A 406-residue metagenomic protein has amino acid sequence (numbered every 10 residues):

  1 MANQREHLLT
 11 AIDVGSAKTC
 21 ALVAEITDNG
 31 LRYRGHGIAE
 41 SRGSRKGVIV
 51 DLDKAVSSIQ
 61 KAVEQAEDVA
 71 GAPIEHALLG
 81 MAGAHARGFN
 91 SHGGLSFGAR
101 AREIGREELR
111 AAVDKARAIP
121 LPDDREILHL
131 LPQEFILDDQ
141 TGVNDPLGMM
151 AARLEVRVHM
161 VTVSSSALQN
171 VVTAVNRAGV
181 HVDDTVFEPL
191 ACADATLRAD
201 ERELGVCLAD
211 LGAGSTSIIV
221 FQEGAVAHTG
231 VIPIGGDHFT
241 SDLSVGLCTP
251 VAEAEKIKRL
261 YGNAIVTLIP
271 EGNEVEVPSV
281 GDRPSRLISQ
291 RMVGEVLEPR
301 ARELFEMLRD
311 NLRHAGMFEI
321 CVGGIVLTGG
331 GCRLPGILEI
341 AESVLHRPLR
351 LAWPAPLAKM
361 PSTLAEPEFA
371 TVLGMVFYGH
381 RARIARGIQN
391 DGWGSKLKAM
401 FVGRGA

Functional and structural regions predicted by a protein language model:
M1-S16, L22-L208, A225-V226, G236 (+7 more regions): Nucleotide/phosphate-binding catalytic cleft detector across ATP-hydrolyzing and phosphate-transferring enzymes
A17, G214: Conserved Rossmann-like nucleotide-cofactor binding loop
M81-A86, A213, G329-G330: Core structural elements
G205-C207, I219, G224-A227, V231 (+2 more regions): Conserved structured catalytic cores and adjacent interaction surfaces of nucleotide-binding/hydrolyzing enzymes
L308, L327, M375: Hydrophobic, well-ordered secondary-structure elements that form the walls of internal hydrophobic environments
V322-G323, L327-G329, I337: Helical hairpin unit composed of two closely spaced alpha helices linked by a short loop
